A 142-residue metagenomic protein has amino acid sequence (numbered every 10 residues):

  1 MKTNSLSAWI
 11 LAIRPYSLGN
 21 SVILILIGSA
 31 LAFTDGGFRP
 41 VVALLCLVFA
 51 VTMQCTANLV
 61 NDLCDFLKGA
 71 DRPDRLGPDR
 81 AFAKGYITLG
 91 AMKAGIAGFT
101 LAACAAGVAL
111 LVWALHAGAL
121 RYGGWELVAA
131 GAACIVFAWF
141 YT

Functional and structural regions predicted by a protein language model:
M1-V41, L45: Topogenic membrane-insertion module of multi-pass membrane proteins
K2, R80, K84-T142: Intramembrane alpha-helical segments
A8-L11, G69, R80-K84: Short amphipathic alpha-helical coupling elements at transmembrane boundaries
L26-I27, D35-V60, E126-W139: Membrane-embedded alpha-helical segments that form the functional core of polytopic membrane enzymes, especially those
F33-G37, F66-A70, V112-A119: Transmembrane helix-loop junctions in multipass membrane proteins, especially transporters and channels
T52-L76: Acidic (Asp/Glu-rich) catalytic motifs at the cytosolic membrane interface
